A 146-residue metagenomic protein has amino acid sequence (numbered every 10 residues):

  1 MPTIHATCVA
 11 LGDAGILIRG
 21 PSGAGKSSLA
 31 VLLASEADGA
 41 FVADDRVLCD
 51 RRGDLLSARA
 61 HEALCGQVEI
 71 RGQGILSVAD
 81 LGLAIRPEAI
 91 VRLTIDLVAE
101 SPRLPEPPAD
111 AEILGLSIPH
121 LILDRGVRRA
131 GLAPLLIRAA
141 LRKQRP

Functional and structural regions predicted by a protein language model:
M1-C8, L64, I70-Q73, A79-L81 (+2 more regions): Extended, non-globular alpha-helical segments
M1-G15, R19, Q144-P146: Extreme N-terminal, non-catalytic leader segments that precede Walker-type/kinase nucleotide-binding cores
A6-C8, R46, P108: Short, acidic/polar N-cap/turn motifs at the starts of alpha helices
G12-D13, D50-L55, V98: Short acidic-glycine loop/turn motifs at beta-strand connectors
D13-A34: Glycine-rich phosphate-binding P-loop
S35-L93: Conserved nucleotide-sensing/catalytic segment adjacent to the nucleotide-binding pocket in NTP-handling enzymes
P87-P146: Conserved NTP phosphate-binding and transfer environment spanning the P-loop NTPase/kinase superfamily
